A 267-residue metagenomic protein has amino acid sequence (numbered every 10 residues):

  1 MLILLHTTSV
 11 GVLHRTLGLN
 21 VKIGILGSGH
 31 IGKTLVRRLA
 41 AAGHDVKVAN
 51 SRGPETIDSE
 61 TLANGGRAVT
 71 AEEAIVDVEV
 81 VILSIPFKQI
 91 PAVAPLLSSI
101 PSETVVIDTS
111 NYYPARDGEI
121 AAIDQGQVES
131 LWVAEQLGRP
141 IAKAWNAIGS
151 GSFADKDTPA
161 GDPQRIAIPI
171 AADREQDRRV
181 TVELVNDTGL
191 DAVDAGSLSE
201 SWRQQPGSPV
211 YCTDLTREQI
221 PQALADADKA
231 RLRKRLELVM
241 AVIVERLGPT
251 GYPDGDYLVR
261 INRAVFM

Functional and structural regions predicted by a protein language model:
M1-L19: Short, intrinsically disordered or compositionally biased N-terminal tails of bacterial proteins
H14-S59: NAD(P)+-binding Rossmann beta1-loop-alpha1 motif at the extreme N-terminus of oxidoreductases
S59-G65: Short, conserved SAM-binding/catalytic segment of Class I S-adenosyl-L-methionine-dependent methyltransferases
G65, A71-P101, V105, N111-A115: Rossmann-like NAD(P)-binding element
L97-E103, L137, A160-D162: Short, conserved loop/helix-junction motifs that constitute active-site signature segments in enzyme catalytic cores
S110-K143: Rossmann-fold NAD(P)-binding glycine/threonine-rich loop
E119-G126, L131, D155-Q176: Short beta-strand and adjoining strand-loop segment in the mid-core of the Rossmann-like NAD(P)-dependent dehydrogenase
P163-M267: Active-site-lining helix/loop region of Rossmann-like oxidoreductase modules
